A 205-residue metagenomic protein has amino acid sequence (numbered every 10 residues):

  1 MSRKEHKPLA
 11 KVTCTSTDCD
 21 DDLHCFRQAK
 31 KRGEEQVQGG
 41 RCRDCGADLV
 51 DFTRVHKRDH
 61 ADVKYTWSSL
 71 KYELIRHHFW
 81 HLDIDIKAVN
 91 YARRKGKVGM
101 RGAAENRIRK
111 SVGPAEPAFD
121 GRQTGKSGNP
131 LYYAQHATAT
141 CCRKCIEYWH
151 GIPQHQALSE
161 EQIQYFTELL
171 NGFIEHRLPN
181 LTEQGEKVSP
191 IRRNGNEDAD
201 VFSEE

Functional and structural regions predicted by a protein language model:
K4-E5, D22-E35, G121-Y133: Short, intrinsically disordered, charge-biased short linear motifs at domain edges
S16, G39-C42, H136-A139: Residues immediately within or flanking Cys/His clusters that coordinate Zn2+ in small zinc-binding modules
L23, G46-L49: Cys/His-rich microdomains that often coordinate metals
C42-C45, C145: Short cysteine-rich clusters marking metal-coordination/redox-active sites
D51-F52, Y148-I152: Short, non-ligating residues that shape and space the ligands of small metal-coordination modules and catalytic
T53, K64-Q123: The feature represents the first ordered module of a protein
H56-S68, A157-E161: Short cysteine/histidine-rich metal-coordination sites, predominantly Zn2+-binding motifs
E160-N194: Long, highly charged low-complexity segments enriched in Glu/Asp and Lys/Arg with interspersed Ser/Thr
